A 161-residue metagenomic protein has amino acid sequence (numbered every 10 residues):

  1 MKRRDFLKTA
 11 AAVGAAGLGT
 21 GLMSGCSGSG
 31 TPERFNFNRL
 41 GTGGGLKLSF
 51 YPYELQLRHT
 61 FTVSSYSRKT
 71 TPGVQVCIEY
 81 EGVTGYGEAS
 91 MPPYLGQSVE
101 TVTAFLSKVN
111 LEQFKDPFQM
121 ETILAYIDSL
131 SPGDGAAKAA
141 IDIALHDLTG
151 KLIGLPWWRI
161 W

Functional and structural regions predicted by a protein language model:
M1-K2: N-terminal secretory signal peptides
D5-C26: N-terminal export signals
L22-H59: C-terminal segment of N-terminal export signals and the immediately downstream linker at the start of the mature
F35-F50, Y66, E79, T84-L152: Metal- or metallocofactor-binding catalytic centers and their adjacent structured scaffolds across diverse enzyme
T60-S65: Short, P/G- and charge-enriched loop/turn segments at secondary-structure junctions
T71-G73: Conserved N-terminal beta1-alpha1 strand-loop-helix module at the mouth
V76: Acidic, metal/ion-coordinating pockets
T149-W161: Catalytic pocket of metal/acid-base enzymes, prominently hydrolases
